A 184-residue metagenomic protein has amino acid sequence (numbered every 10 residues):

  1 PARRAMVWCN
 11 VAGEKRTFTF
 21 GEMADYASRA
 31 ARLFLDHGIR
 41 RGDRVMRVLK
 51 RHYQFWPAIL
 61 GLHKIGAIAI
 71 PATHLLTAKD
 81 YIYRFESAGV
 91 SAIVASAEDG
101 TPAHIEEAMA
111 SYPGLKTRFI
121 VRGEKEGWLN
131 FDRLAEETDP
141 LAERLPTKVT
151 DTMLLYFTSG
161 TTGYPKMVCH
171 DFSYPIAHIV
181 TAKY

Functional and structural regions predicted by a protein language model:
A2-R4, F119-I120, E126-G127, E136-F157 (+2 more regions): Conserved pre-ATP/AMP-binding loop-to-beta segment of ANL
A5-L60, T77-I82, N130-E136, S173: Conserved AMP-binding/adenylate-forming core of the ANL superfamily
E22, K50-R51, L76, S96-G100 (+3 more regions): Short beta->alpha linker loops
A24-R29, V168-Y184: Conserved structural elements of the adenylate-forming
S28-R32, E86, G163, V180: Solvent-exposed alpha-helix faces
D36-H37, K64-R133: Structural core segment of the AMP-binding/adenylate-forming
R41-G42, A69, V149: Alpha-helix N-cap/start motif
V45, L62, I93, T152 (+1 more regions): Conserved S/T- and glycine-rich ATP-binding loop of Class I adenylate-forming
